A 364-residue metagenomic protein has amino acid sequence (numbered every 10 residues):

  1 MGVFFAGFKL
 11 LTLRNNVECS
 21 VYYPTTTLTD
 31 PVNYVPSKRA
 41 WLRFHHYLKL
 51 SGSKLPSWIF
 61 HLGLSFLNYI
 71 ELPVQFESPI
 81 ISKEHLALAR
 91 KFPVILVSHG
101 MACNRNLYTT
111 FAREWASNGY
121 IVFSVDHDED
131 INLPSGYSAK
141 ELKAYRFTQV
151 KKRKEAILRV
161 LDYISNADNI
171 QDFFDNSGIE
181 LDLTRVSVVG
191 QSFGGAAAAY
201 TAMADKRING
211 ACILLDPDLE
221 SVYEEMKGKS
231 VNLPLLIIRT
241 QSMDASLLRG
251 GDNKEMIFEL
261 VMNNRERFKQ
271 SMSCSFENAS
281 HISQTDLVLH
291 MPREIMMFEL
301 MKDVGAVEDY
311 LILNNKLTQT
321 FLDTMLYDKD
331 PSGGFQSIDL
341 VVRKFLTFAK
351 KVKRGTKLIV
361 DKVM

Functional and structural regions predicted by a protein language model:
M1-V94, T318: Domain-level recognition of soluble alpha/beta enzyme cores, biased toward histidine phosphatases/phosphomutases
R39, H46-W58, N106-A139, K269-S273 (+1 more regions): Active-site machinery of serine-nucleophile hydrolases
P73-F92, V97-P134, D244-L247: Short substrate-entry loop that stabilizes the transition state in hydrolases
L86-A89, N209-H281: The feature captures the conserved acid-bearing segment of alpha/beta-hydrolase catalytic domains
E129-I131, Y137-L183, Y200: Alpha/beta-hydrolase active-site loop
V189-G194, A198: Gly/Ala-rich beta-loop-alpha elbow adjacent to hydrolase catalytic centers
Y200-G210: Conserved hydrolase catalytic core segment
N278-I282, L287-M364: Alpha/beta-hydrolase-fold serine-hydrolase catalytic core, especially in secreted/extracellular enzymes
